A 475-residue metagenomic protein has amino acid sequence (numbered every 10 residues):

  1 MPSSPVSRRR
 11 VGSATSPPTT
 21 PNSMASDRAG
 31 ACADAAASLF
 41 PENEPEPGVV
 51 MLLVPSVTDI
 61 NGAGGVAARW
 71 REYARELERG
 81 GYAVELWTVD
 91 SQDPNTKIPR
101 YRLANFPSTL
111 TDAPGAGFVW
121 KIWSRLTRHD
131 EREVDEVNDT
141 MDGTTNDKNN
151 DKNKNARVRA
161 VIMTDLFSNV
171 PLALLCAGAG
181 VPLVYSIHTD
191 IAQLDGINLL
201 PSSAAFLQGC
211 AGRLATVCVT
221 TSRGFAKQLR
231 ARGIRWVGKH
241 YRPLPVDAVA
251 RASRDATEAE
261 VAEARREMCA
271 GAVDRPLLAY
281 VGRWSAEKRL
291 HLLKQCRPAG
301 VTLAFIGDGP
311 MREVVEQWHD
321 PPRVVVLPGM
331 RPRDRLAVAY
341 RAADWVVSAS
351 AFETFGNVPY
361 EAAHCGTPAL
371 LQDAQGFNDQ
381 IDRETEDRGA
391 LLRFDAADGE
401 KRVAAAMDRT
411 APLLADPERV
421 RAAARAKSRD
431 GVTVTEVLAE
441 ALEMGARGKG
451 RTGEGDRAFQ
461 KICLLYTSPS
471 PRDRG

Functional and structural regions predicted by a protein language model:
T88, A205-A262: Donor nucleotide-sugar binding/catalytic pocket of nucleotide-sugar-dependent glycosyltransferases
M163-N169, I187: Short His-centered aromatic/hydrophobic patch
E267-K288, K294-G300: Conserved donor-binding/catalytic core segment of Leloir-type glycosyltransferases
E313-R331: Nucleotide-activated donor-binding/catalytic signature segment of Leloir-type glycosyltransferases, i.e., the conserved
V338-A343: Short alpha-helical donor nucleotide-sugar binding micro-motif in glycosyltransferases
A351: Aromatic "clamp/platform" in nucleotide-sugar-dependent glycosyltransferases that forms part of the donor/acceptor
P368-L371: Short hydrophobic beta-strand element within catalytic cores of glycosyltransferases and related nucleotide-activated
Y466-D473: Conserved small/polar residues in nucleotide/adenosyl-binding loops
